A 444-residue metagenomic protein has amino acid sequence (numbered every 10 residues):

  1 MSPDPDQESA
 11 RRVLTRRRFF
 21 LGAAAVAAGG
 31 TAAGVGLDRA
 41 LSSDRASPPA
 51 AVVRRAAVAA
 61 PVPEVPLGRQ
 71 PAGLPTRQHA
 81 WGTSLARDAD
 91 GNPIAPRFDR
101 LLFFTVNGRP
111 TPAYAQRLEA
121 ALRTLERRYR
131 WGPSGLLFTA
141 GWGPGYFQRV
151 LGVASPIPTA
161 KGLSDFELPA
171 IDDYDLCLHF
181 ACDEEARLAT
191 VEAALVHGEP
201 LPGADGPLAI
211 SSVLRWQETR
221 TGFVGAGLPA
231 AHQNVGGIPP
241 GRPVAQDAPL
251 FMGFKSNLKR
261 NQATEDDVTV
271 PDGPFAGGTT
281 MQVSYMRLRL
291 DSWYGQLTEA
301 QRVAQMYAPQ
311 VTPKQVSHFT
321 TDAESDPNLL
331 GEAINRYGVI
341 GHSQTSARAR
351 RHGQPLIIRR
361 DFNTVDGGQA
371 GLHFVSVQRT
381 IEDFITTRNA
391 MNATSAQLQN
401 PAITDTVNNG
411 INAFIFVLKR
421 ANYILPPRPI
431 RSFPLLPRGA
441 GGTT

Functional and structural regions predicted by a protein language model:
M1-L14: N-terminal secretory signal peptides
V13, R18-D44, P48-T444: Long, histidine/aromatic-enriched segments associated with O2/redox biology
